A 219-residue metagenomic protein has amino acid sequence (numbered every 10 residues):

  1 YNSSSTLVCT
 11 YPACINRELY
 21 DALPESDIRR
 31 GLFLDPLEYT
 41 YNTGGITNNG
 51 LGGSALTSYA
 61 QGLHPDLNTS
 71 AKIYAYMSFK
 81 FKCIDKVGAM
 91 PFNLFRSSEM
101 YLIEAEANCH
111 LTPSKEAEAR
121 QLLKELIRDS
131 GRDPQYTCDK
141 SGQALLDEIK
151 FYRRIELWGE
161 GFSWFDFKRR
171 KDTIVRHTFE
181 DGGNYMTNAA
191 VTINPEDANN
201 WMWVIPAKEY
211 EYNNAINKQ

Functional and structural regions predicted by a protein language model:
L7, R17-Q219: Acidic/polar-rich alpha-helix caps and helix-coil junctions
